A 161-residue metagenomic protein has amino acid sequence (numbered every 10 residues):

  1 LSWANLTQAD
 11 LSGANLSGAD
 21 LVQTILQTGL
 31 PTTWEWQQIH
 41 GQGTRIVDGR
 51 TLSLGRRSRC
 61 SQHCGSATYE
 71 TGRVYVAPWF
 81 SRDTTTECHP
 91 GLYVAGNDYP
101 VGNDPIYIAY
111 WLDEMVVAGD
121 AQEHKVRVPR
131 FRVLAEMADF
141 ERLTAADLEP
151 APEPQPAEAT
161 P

Functional and structural regions predicted by a protein language model:
L1-I46: Tandem repeat scaffolds
Q27-H89: ADP-ribose/NAD+-binding catalytic cleft of ART/PARP-like enzymes
R57-S58, V133, P156: Positively charged, low-complexity intrinsically disordered regions
F80-D139: ADP-ribosyltransferase catalytic core
E153-P161: Long, low-complexity, intrinsically disordered segments
